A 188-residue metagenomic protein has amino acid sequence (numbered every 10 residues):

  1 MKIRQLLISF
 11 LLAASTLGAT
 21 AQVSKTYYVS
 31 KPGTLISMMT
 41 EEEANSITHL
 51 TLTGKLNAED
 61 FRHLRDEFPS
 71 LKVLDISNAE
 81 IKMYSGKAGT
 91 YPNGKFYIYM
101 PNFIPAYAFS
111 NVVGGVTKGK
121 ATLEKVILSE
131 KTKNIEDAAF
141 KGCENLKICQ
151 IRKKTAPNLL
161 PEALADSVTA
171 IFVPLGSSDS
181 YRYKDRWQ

Functional and structural regions predicted by a protein language model:
M1-S24: Bacterial Sec-dependent N-terminal signal peptides
I3, V168-Q188: Extracellular/surface-exposed low-complexity segments
V23-K31, T48-L56, L71-G86, Y91-F103 (+3 more regions): Structural signature of tandem-repeat unit edges
K31-M38: Surface-exposed ligand/attachment interfaces on beta-rich extracellular proteins
M38, S46, N57-R62: Accessory end-domains appended to solenoid repeat scaffolds used in host defense
M39-I47, E67-F68, L164-D166: Flexible, charged surface loops at secondary-structure boundaries
D60-R62, M100-Y107: Well-ordered, non-membrane alpha-helical segments in soluble/globular domains
